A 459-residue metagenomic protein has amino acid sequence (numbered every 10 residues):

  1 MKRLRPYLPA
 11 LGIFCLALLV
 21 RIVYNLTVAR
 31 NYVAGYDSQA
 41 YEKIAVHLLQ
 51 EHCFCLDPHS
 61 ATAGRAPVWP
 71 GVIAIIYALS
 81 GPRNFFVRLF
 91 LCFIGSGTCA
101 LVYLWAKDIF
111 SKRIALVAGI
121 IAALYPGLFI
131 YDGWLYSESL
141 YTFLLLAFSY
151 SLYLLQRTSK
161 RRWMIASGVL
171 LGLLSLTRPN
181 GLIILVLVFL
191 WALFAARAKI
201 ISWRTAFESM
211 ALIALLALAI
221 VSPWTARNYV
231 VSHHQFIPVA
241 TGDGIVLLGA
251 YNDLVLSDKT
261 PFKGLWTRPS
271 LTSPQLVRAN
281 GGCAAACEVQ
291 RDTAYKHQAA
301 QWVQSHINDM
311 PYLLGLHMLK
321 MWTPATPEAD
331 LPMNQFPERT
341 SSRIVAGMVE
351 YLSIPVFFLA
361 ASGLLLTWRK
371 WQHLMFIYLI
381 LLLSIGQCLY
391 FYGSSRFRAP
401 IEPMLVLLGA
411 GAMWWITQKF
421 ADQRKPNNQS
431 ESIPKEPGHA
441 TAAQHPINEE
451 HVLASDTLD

Functional and structural regions predicted by a protein language model:
F14, P67-A74, L79-A100, L116-G119 (+3 more regions): Loop-to-helix entry region of an early transmembrane alpha helix in multi-pass inner-membrane enzymes
F14-V20, A118-P126, I130, F143 (+3 more regions): Short helix- or helix-capping micro-motifs that position conserved polar/aromatic residues at function-defining sites
F86, W302, H306-I377: Membrane-interface anchor segments at the N-terminal boundary of transmembrane helices in multi-pass membrane enzymes
L89-F110, A147, S151, L359-S362: Transmembrane-helix motifs of polytopic, lipid-linked glycan transferases
G97-L124, T142-F143, R157-A166, H373-I377: Transmembrane-helix signature of polytopic, membrane-embedded enzymes that assemble or transfer cell-envelope glycans
I109-K112, F148-M164, A192-I200, W371: Membrane-interface transmembrane helices that cradle and orient dolichyl/undecaprenyl
A118-G119, A123, S151, W163-R178 (+3 more regions): Membrane-interface alpha helices of multi-pass inner-membrane proteins
F236-P327: Membrane-proximal stem/loop segments at transmembrane-domain junctions that anchor or position
